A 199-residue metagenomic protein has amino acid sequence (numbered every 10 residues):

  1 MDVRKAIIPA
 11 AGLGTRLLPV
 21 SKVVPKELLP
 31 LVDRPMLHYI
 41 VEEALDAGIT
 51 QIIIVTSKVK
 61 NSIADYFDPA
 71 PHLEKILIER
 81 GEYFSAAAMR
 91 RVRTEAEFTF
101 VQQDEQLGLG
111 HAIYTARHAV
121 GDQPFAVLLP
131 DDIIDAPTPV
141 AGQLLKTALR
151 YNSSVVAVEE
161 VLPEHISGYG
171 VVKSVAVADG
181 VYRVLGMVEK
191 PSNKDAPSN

Functional and structural regions predicted by a protein language model:
D2, G48-T50, G121, R150 (+1 more regions): Short loop/turn motifs at secondary-structure junctions
D2-E79, P139-Q143: N-terminal glycine-rich phosphate-binding loop and ensuing alpha1 helix
E27, E97-T99, R183: Conserved beta-strand segments of alpha/beta enzyme cores
M36-Y39, H111-T115, G186: Well-ordered alpha-helical segments embedded in enzymatic catalytic cores
V59, V161-P163, P191: Glycine-rich beta-alpha junction loops
L73-K75, Y83-A176: Conserved beta-loop-beta/alpha segment of the NTase-like Rossmann-fold superfamily that binds/positions NTPs
A126, L145-L149, A176-N199: Catalytic-core segments of class I nucleotidyltransferases/pyrophosphorylases that form NMP-activated intermediates
